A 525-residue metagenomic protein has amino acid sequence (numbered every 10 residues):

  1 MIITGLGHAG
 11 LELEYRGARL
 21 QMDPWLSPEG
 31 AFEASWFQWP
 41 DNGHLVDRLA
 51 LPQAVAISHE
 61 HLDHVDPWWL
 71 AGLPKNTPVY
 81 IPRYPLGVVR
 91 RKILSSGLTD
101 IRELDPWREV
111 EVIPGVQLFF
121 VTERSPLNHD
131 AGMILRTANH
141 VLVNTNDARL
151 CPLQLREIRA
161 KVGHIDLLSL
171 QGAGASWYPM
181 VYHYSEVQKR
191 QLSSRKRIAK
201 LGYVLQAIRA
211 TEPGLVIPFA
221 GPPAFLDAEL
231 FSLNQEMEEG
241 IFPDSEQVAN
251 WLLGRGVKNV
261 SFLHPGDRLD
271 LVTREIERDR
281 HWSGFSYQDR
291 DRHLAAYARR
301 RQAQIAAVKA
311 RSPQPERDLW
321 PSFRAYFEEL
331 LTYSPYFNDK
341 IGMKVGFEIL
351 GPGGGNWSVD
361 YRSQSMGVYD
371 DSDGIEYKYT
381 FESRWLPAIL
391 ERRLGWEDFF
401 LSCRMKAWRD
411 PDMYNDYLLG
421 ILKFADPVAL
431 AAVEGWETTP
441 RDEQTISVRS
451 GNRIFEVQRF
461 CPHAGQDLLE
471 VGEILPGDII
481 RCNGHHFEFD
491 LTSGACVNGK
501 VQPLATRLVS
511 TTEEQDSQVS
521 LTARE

Functional and structural regions predicted by a protein language model:
M1-G43, V121, K423-D442: Zn-dependent metallo-beta-lactamase
G5, A9-R16, E109-I165: Catalytic core of the metallo-beta-lactamase
Y15-E60, P67-G72, L150-H164, V368-Y369 (+2 more regions): Pre-active-site segment of Zn-dependent metallo-hydrolases
N42-E109, I474-L508: Active-site HxH/HxHxD metal-binding segment of metal-dependent hydrolases
D66, G435-E525: Rieske [2Fe-2S] iron-sulfur-binding domain
P78, L153-R255: Cap/insert and terminal regions of metallo-dependent hydrolase folds
P82-H140, N250, S261-H264, R441-Q444 (+2 more regions): Metallo-beta-lactamase
L269-F460, D467-G472, I480: Feature captures hydrophobic
